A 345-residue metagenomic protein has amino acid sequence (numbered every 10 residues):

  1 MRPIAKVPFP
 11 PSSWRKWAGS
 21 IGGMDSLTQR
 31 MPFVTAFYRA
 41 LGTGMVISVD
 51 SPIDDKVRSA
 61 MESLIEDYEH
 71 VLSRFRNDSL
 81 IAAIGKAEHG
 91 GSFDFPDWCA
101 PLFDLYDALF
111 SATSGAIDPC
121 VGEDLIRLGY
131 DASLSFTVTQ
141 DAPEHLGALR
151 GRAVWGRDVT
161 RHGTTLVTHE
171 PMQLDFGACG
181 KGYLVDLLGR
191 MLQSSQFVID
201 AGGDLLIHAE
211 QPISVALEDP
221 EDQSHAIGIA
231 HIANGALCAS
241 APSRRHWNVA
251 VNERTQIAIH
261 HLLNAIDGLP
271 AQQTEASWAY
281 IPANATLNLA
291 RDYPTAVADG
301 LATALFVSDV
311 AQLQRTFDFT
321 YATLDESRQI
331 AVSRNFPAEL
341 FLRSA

Functional and structural regions predicted by a protein language model:
R2-A345: Mature catalytic core of soluble alpha/beta enzymes
